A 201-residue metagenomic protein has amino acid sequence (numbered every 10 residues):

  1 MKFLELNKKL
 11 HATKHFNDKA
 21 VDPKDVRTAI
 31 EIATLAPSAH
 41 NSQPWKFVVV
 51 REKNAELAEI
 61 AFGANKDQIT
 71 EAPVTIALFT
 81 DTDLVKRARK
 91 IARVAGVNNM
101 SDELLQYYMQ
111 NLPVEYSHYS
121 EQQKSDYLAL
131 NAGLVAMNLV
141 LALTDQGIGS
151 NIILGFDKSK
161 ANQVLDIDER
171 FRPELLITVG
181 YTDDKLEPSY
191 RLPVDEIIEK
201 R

Functional and structural regions predicted by a protein language model:
M1-R201: Acidic, surface-exposed loops and disordered segments
